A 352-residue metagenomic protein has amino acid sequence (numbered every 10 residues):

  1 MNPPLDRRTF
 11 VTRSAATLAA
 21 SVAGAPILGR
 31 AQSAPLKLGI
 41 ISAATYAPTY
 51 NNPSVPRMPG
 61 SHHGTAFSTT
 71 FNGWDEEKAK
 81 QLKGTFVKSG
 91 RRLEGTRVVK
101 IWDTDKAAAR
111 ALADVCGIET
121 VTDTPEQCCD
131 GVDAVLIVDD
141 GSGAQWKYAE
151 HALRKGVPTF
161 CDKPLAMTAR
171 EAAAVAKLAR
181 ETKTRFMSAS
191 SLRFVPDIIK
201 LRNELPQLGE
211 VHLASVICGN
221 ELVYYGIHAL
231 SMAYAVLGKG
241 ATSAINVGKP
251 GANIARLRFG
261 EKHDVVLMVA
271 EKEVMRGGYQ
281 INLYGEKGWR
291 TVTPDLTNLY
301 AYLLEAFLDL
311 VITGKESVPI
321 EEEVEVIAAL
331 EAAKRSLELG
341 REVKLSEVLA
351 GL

Functional and structural regions predicted by a protein language model:
N2-L18: N-terminal secretory signal peptides and thylakoid transit peptides that target proteins across membranes
T17-V115: N-terminal Rossmann-like dinucleotide-binding module
D105, A113-K177: Beta-loop-alpha module in the N-terminal Rossmann-like domain of NAD(P)-dependent dehydrogenases, especially those
L165-Y225: A contiguous active-site-proximal alpha/beta segment in oxidoreductase catalytic domains
H212-R276, E321-E325: Rossmann-like dinucleotide-binding domain that binds NAD(P)(H)
G251-F307: C-terminal substrate-binding/catalytic lobe of Rossmann-fold NAD(P)-dependent oxidoreductases
E286-L352: C-terminal helical cap and adjacent loop that interface with cofactors, partners, or active-site loops
